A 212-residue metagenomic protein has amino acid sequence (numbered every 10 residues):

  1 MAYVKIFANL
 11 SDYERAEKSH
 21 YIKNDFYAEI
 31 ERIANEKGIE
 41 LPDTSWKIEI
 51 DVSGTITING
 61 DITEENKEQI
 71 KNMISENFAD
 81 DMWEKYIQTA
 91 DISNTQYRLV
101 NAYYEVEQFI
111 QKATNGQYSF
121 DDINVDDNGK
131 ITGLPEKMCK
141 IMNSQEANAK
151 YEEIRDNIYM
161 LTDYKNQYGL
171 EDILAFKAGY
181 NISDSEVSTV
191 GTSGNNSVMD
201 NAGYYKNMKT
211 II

Functional and structural regions predicted by a protein language model:
M1-I212: Type III/flagellar secretion export determinants
